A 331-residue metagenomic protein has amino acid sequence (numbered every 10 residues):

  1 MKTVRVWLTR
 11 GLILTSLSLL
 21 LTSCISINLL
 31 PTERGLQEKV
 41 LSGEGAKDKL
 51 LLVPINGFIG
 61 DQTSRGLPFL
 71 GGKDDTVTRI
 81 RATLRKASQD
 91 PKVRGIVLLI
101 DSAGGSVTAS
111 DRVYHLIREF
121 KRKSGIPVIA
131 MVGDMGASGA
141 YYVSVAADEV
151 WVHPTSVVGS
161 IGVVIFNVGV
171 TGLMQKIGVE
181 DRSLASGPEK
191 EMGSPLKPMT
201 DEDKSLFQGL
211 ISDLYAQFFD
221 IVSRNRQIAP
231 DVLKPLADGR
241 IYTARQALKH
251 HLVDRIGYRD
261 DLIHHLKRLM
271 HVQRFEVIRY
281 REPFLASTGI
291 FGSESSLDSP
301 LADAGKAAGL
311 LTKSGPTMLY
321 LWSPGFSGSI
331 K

Functional and structural regions predicted by a protein language model:
K2-S138, V145-H153, I165-K331: N-terminal organellar transit peptides
T155-V163: Active-site loop architecture of trypsin-fold serine endopeptidases
